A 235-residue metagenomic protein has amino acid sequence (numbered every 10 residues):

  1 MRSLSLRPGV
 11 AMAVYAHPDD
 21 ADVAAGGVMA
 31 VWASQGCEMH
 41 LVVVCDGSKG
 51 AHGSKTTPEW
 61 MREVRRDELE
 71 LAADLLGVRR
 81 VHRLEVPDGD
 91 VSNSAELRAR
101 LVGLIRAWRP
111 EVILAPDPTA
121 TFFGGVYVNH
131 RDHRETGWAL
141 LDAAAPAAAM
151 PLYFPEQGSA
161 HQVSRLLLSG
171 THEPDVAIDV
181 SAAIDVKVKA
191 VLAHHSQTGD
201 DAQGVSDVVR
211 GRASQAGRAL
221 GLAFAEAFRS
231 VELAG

Functional and structural regions predicted by a protein language model:
M1-M12, S94-G235: Metal-dependent de-N-acetylase/amidase catalytic core
M1-R109, R229: Active-site rim/loop-helix segments in enzyme catalytic domains that contact anionic ligands
